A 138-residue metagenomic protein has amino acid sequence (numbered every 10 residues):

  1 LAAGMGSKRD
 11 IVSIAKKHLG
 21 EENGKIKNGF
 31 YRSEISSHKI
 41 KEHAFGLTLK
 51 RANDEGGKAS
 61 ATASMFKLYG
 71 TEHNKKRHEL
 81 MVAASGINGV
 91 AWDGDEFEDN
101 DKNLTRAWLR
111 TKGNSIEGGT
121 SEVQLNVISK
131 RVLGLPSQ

Functional and structural regions predicted by a protein language model:
L1-Q138: Alpha-helical interface subdomain recognition
